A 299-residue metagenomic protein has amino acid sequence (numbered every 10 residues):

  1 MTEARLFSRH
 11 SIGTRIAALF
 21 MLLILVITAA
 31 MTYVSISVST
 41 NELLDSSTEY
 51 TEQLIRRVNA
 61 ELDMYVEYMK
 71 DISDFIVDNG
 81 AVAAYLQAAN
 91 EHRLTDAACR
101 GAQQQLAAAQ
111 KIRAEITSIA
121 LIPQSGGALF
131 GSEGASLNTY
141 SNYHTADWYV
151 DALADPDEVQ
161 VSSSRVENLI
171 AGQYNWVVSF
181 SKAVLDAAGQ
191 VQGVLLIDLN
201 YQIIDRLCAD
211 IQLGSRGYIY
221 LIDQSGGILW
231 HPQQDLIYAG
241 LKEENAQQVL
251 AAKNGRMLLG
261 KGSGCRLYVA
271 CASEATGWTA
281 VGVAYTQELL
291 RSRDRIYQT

Functional and structural regions predicted by a protein language model:
M1-N41, D45, E49, T299: Extreme N-terminal signal-anchor transmembrane helix of membrane signaling/transducer proteins, especially in bacteria
E52, R56, E67-G101, I122-S136: Extracellular/periplasmic ligand-binding regions of membrane signal-transduction receptors
S73, I116-L121, G217-Y220: Short, hydrophobic-rich beta-strand element in sensory/regulatory alpha-beta domains
R93-Q103, E133-E167, H231-L259: Extracytoplasmic/periplasmic sensor domains and loops in membrane signaling proteins
A102-K111, V194-L236: Solvent-exposed, extracytoplasmic
K111-I116, Q124-L199: Extracytoplasmic/periplasmic ligand-binding sensor regions of membrane-associated signaling proteins
N168-L195, R206, L213-G214, K261-W278: Extracytoplasmic
Y218, Q224-S225, Q233-Q298: Extracellular/periplasmic juxtamembrane segments that couple receptor/chemosensory ectodomains to their
